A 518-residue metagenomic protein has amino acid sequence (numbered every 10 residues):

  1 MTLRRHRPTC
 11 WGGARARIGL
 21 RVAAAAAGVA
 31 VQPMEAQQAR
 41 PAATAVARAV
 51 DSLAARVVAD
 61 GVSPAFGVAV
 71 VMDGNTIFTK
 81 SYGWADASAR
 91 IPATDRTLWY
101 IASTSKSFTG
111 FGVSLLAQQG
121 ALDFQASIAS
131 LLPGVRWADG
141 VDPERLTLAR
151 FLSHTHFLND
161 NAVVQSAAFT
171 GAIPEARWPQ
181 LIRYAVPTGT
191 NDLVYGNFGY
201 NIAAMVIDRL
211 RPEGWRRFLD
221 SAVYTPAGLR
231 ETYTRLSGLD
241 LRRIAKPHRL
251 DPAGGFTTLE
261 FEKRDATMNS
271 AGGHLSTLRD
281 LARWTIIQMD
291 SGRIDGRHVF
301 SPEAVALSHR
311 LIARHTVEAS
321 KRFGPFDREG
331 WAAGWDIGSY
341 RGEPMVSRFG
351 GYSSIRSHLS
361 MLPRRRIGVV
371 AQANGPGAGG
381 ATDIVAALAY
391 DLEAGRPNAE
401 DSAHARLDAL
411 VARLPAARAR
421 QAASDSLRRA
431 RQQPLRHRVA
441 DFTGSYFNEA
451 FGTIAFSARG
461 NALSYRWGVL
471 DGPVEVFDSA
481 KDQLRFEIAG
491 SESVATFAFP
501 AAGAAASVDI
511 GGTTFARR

Functional and structural regions predicted by a protein language model:
M1-R15: N-terminal secretory signal peptides that target proteins for export/translocation
R17-Q32: Bacterial N-terminal signal peptides
E35-Q38, I384-R518: Peripheral terminal and inter-domain segments
P41-W99, A121-D123, A138, I173-Y184 (+1 more regions): Short, conserved catalytic-motif segment at the N-terminal edge
D51-A55, V68, G74, W99-I128 (+2 more regions): Active-site SXXK
V62-A65, S353-R356, A450: Short, small/polar residue-rich loop motifs at catalytic or cofactor-binding pockets
W84-D86, G140-S353, S357-H358: Short, surface-exposed loop or secondary-structure junction motifs that flank catalytic or metal-binding residues
S347, H358-M361, R365-G375, V508-D509: Short, well-ordered beta-strand elements
